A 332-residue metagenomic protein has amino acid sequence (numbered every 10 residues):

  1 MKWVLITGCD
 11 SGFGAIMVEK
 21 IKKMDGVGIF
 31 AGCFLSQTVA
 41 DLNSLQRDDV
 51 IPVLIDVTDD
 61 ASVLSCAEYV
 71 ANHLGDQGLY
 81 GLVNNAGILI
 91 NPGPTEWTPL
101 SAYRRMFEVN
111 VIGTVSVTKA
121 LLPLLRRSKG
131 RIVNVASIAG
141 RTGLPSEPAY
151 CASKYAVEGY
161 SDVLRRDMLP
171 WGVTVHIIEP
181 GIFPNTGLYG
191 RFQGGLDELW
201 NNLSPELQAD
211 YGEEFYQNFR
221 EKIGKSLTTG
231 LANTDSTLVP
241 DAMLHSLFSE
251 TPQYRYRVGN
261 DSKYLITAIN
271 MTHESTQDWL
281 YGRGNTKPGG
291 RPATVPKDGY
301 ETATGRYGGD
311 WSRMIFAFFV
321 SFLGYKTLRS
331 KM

Functional and structural regions predicted by a protein language model:
D10-S11: Conserved glycine-rich cofactor-binding loop
M24-A40: Conserved glycine-rich Rossmann-like NAD(P)H-binding loop of the short-chain dehydrogenase/reductase
I55-E68, L100: The beta1-alpha1 cofactor-binding region of Rossmann-like NAD(H)/NADP(H)-dependent oxidoreductases
G93-T95, A102-R105: Substrate-binding pocket helix/loop in short-chain dehydrogenase/reductase
T118, S153-A156: Active-site helix of classical SDR
S137: Residue(s) in the substrate-gating loop at a strand-loop-helix junction that position the organic substrate next
W171-T229: C-terminal beta-strand-loop-alpha-helix "lid" module of Rossmann-like NAD(P)-dependent dehydrogenases
